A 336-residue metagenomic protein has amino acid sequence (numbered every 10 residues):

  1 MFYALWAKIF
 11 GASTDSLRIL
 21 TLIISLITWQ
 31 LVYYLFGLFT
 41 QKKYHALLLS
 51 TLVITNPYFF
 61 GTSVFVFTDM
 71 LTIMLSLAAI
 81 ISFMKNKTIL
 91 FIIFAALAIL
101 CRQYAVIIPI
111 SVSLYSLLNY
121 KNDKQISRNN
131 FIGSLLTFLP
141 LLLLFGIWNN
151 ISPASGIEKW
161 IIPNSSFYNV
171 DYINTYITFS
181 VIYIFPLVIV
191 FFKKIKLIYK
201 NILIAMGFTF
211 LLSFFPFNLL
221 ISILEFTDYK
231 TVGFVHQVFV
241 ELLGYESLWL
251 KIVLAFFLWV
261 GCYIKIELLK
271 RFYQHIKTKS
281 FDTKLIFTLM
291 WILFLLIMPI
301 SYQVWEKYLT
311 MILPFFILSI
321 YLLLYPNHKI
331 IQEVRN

Functional and structural regions predicted by a protein language model:
M1-A12, L22-I23: Short hydrophobic/aromatic helix or loop-helix immediately within or flanking a transmembrane segment in polytopic
I19-T40, A78: Transmembrane-helix motifs of polytopic, lipid-linked glycan transferases
L31, L52-T55, T62, L71-F94 (+1 more regions): Specific aromatic-rich, kink-prone transmembrane helix
L38-F39, M84-I93, S116-N129, F191-I198 (+2 more regions): Membrane-interface junctions at the ends of membrane-embedded or membrane-associated helices
L49-S50, L77-S82, T88-Q103, I108-L114 (+2 more regions): Membrane-interface alpha helices of multi-pass inner-membrane proteins
Y58-D69, W305-E306: Short acidic/glycine- and proline-prone juxtamembrane loop motifs at membrane-interface regions of multi-pass membrane
S111, Y115, Q125-V238: Membrane-lumen/periplasm interface segments of specific transmembrane helices in polyprenyl phosphate-linked
S180-I182, G233-I266, V304-Y325: Hydrophobic/aromatic-rich transmembrane helices and adjacent perimembrane loops
